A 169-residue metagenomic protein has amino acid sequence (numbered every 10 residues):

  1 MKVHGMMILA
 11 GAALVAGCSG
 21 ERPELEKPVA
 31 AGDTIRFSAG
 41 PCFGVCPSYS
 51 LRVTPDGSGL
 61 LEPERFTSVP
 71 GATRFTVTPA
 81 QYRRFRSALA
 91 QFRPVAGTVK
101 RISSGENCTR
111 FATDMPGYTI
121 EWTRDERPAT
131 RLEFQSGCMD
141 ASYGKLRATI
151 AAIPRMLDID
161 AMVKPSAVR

Functional and structural regions predicted by a protein language model:
M1-A16: Sec-dependent bacterial lipoprotein signal peptides
G5, C18-F43, P94-R169: Short, well-ordered, aromatic-rich surface patches in folded extracellular/luminal domains
E26, A31-V69, T73-R74: N-terminal secretory signal peptides
V53-G57, T76-R86, W122-P128: A short, structured loop/turn motif at beta-sheet edges
T54-S58, A72, A80-Q81, V95-A96 (+2 more regions): Short, low-complexity, polar/charged sequence segments that are solvent-exposed and flexible
L61-T98: A short-motif feature that recognizes glycine-rich, charge-decorated loops that bind or process nucleotide phosphates
